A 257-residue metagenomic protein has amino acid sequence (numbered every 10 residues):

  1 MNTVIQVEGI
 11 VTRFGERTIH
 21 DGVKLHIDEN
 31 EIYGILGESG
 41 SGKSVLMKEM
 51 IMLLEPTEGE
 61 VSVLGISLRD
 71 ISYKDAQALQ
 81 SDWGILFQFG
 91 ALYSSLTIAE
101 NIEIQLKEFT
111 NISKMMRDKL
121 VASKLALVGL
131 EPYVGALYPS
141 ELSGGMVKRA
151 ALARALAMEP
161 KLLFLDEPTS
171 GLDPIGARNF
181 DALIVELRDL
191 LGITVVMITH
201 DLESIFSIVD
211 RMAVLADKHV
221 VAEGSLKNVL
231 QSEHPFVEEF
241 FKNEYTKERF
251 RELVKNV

Functional and structural regions predicted by a protein language model:
I51: Helix-to-loop junction immediately C-terminal to a conserved catalytic motif
M115-Y133: Conserved ABC ATPase "signature" region
Y138-L142, M146: Conserved ABC ATPase signature
E159: Conserved catalytic motifs of ABC-family nucleotide-binding domains
L163-D166: Catalytic Walker B motif of ABC-type/P-loop ATPase nucleotide-binding domains
